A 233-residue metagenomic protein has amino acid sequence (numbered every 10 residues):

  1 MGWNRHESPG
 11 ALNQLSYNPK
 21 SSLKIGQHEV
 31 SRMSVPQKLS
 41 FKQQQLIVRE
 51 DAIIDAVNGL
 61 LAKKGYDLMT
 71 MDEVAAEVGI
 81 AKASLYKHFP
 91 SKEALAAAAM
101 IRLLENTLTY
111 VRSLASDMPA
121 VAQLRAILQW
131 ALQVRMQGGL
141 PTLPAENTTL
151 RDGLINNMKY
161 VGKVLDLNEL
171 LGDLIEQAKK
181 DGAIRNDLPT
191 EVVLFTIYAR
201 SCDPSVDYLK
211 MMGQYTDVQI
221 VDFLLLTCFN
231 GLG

Functional and structural regions predicted by a protein language model:
G2-Q37, A126, Q133, E169 (+4 more regions): C-terminal peripheral helix-coil segments that are non-catalytic and often amphipathic
W3, P9-K64, L68-E77, A94: Basic, helix-initiating cap at the start of DNA-binding domains
A56-L60, W130, V134, R200: Short amphipathic alpha-helical elements of helix-turn-helix/winged-helix folds
G79-F89: Short hydrophobic/aromatic patch on the recognition helix
L95-L103: Alpha-helical DNA-contacting segments of helix-turn-helix folds
A98, R112-G138, L194-I197: Hydrophobic alpha-helical connector segments
E105-L108, L154-A183, E191-F195, A199 (+1 more regions): Amphipathic alpha-helical packing segments from all-alpha helical-bundle domains
Q123-A126, V134-I155, V206: Amphipathic alpha-helical segments used for helix-helix packing
